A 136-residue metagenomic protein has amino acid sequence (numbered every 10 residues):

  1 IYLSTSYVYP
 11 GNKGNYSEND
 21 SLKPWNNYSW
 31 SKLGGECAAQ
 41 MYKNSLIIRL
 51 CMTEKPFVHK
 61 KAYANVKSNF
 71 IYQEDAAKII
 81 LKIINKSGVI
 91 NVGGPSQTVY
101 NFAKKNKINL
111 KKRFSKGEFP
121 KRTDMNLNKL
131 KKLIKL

Functional and structural regions predicted by a protein language model:
I1-K23: Conserved Rossmann-fold NAD(P)-dependent oxidoreductase catalytic core, especially the SDR/UDP-sugar
I1-S4, L46-R49, N69, N91: Structural signature of the Rossmann-like NAD(P)-dependent dehydrogenase/reductase core
V8, C51-K55, Q97: Conserved sequence/active-site signature of Rossmann-fold short-chain dehydrogenase/reductase
L22-C51: Active-site Tyr-X1-5-Lys
L50, K55-N85: Substrate-positioning beta->alpha
I79-M125: Mid/C-terminal beta-alpha module of Rossmann-like enzyme folds, strongest in SDR-family dehydrogenases/epimerases
L127-L136: Amphipathic terminal alpha-helices
